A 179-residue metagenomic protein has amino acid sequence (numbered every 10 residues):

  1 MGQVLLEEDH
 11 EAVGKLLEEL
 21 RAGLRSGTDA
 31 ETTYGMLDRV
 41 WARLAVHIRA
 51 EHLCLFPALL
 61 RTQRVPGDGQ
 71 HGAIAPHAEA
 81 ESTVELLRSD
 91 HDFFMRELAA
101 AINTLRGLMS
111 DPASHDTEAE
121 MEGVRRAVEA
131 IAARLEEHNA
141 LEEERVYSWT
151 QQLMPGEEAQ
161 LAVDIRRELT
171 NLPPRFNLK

Functional and structural regions predicted by a protein language model:
M1-K179: Small-residue-biased structural context
